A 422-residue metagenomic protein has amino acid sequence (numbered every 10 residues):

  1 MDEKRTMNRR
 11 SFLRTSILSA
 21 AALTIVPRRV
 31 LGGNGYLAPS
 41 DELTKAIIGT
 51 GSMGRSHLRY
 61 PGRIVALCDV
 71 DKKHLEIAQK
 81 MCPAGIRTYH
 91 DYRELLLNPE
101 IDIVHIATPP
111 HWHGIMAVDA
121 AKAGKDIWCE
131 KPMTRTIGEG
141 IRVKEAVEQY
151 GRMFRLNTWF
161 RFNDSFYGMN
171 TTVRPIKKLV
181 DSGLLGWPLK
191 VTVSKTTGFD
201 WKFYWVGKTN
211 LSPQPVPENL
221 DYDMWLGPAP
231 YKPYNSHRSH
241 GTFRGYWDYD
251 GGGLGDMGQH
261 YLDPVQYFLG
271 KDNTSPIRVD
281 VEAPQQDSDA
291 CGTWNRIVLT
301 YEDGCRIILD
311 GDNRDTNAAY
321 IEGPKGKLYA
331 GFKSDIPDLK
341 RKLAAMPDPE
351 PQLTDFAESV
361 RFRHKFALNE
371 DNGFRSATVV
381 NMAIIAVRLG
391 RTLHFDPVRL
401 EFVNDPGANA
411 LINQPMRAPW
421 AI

Functional and structural regions predicted by a protein language model:
D2-A20: N-terminal secretory signal peptides and thylakoid transit peptides that target proteins across membranes
T15-A20, G32, P233-S236, D250-G270 (+2 more regions): C-terminal helical cap and adjacent loop that interface with cofactors, partners, or active-site loops
S16-P83, F160-N163, V180, V265: N-terminal Rossmann-like dinucleotide-binding module
I47, C129, F154-L156, A330: Hydrophobic residues in well-ordered beta-strands that form the structural core
P83, T300-R306, K325-G326: Glycine-centered tight beta-turn/hairpin loop motif at sheet-sheet or coil-to-beta transitions
I86-A146: Beta-loop-alpha module in the N-terminal Rossmann-like domain of NAD(P)-dependent dehydrogenases, especially those
D126, T134-N219: A contiguous active-site-proximal alpha/beta segment in oxidoreductase catalytic domains
P213-N219, D223-D303: Rossmann-like dinucleotide-binding domain that binds NAD(P)(H)
